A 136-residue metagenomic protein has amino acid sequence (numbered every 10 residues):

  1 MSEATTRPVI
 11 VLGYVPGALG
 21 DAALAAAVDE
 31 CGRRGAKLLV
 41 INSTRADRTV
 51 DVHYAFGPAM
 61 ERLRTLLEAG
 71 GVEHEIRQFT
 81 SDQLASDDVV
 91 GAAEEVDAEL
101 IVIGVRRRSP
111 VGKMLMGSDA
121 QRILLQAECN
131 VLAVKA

Functional and structural regions predicted by a protein language model:
M1-T5, L19, A69-I101: Structural beta-alpha unit
S2-G57, L66, G70-E75: Small/aliphatic-rich secondary-structure junction motif
N42, L100, G104-R106, K135-A136: Short secondary-structure boundary segments
A55-M60, G91, L115-A120: Charged helix-capping and loop-helix junction motifs
I103-Q126: Glycine-rich, Arg-bearing micro-motifs that act as flexible, cationic patches
Q126-A136: Short, flexible loop segments at boundaries between secondary-structure elements
